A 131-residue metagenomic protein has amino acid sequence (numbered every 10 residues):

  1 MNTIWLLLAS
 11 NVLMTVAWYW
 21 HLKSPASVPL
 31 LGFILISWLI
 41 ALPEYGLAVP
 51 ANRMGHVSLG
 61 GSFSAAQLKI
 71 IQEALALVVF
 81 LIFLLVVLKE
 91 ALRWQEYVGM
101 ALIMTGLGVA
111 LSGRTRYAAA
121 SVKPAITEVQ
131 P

Functional and structural regions predicted by a protein language model:
M1-P131: Polytopic alpha-helical membrane proteins, predominantly small-molecule transporters/carriers
